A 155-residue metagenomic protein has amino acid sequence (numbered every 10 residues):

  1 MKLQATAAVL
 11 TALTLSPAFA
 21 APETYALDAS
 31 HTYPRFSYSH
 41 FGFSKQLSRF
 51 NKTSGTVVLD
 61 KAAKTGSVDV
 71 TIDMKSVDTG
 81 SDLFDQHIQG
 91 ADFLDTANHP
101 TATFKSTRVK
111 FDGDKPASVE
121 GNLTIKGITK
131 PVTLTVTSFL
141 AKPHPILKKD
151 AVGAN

Functional and structural regions predicted by a protein language model:
M1-F19: Gram-negative bacterial Sec-dependent N-terminal signal peptides
F19-N155: Low-complexity, acidic/polar, glycine-enriched regions of mature
